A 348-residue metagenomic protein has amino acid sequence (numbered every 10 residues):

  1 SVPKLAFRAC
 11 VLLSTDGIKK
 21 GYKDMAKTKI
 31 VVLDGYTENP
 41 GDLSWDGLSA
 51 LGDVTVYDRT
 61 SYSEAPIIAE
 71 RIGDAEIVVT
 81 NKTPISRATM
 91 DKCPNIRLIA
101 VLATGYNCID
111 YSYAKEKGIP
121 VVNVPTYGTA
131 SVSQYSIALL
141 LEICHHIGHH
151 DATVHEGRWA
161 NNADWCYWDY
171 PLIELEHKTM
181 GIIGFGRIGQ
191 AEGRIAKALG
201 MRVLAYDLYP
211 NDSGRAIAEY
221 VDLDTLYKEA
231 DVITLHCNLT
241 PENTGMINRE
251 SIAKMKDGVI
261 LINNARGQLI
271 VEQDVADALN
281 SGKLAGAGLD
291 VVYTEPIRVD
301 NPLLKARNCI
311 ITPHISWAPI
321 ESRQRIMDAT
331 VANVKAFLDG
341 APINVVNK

Functional and structural regions predicted by a protein language model:
M25-V122, K228, N248-E250: An N-terminal-biased, well-structured beta-alpha scaffold segment characteristic of Rossmann-like dinucleotide-binding
K27, E176-T179, R249, G258: Phosphate-coordination loops involved in phosphoryl transfer and adenosine-cofactor binding
G73, S86-M90, L204, L208-P302: Rossmann-like adenosine-cofactor binding region
K117, P125-T179, V346: Phosphate-binding beta-alpha-beta segment of Rossmann-like dinucleotide-binding domains, i.e., the NAD(P)
V121, K197, R249, G258-K348: Rossmann-like dinucleotide-binding domain for NAD(H)/NADP(H)
F185-G186: Glycine-rich Rossmann-fold phosphate-binding loop(s) that bind the pyrophosphate of adenine dinucleotide cofactors
G189-Q190: N-terminal Rossmann-fold NAD(P) dinucleotide-binding loop
